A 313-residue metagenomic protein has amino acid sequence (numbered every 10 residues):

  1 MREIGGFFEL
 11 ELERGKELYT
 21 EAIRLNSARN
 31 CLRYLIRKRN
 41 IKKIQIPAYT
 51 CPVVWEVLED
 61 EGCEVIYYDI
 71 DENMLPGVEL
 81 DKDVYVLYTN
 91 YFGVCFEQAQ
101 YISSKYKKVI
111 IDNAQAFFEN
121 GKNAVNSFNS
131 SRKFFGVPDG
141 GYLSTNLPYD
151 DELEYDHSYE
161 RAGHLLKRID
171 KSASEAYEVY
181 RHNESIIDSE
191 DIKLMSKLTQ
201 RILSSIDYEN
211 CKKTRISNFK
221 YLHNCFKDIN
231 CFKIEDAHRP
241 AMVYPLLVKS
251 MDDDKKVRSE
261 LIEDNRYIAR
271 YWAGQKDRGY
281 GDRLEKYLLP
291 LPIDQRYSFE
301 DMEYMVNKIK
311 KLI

Functional and structural regions predicted by a protein language model:
M1-L18, S174-K193: N-terminal "arm"/small-domain region of PLP-dependent enzymes with the aminotransferase-like
R2-L18, A22, N26, N30-S104 (+2 more regions): PLP-dependent aminotransferase-like
V78-L80, M251-R258, Y297-E303: Short, conserved charged micro-motifs
A124-R168: Active-site PLP attachment segment
K167, I234-V243, D254-L289: Conserved PLP cofactor-binding pocket of PLP-dependent enzymes
L194-H223, F232-L247: Conserved glycine-rich beta-strand-loop-beta hairpin in the small C-terminal domain of fold type I
D277-I313: PLP-dependent enzyme catalytic core of the Aspartate aminotransferase-like
